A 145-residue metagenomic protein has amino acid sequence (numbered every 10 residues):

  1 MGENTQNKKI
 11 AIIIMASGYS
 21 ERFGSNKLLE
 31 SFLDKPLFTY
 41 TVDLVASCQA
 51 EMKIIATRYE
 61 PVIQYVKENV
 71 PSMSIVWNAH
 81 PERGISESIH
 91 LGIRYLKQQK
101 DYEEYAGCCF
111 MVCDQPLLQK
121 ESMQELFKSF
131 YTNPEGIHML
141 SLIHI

Functional and structural regions predicted by a protein language model:
G2-T5: A short, basic/flexible loop-to-alpha-helix module at the beginning of a structural domain
N7-C113, L117-L140: Nucleotide and nucleotide-moiety/phosphate-recognizing core
I143-I145: Conserved small/polar residues in nucleotide/adenosyl-binding loops
